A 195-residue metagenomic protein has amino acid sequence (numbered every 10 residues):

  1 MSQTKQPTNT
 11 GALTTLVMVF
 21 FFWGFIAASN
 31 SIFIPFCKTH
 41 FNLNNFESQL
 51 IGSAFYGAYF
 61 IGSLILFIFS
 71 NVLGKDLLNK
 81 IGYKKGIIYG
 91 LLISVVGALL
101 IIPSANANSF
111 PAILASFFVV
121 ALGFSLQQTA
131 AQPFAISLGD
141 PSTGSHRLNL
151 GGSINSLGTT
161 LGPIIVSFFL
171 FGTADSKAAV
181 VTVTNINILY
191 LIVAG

Functional and structural regions predicted by a protein language model:
K5-P35, F118: Pair of pore-lining "gating" transmembrane helices in MFS-fold secondary transporters
F21, S109-Q127: Hydrophobic core of transmembrane alpha-helices in multi-pass small-molecule transporters, especially MFS/SLC-type
L50-K75, L157: Central cavity-lining transmembrane alpha-helices of secondary-active solute carriers, predominantly the Major
I81-I87, I113: Primarily marks hydrophobic transmembrane alpha-helices of the MFS/SLC 12-helix fold
Y89, T182-G195: Symmetry-related core transmembrane helices of the 12-TM Major Facilitator Superfamily/SLC fold
Y89-A107: C-terminal ends and interior cores of transmembrane alpha-helices in multi-pass membrane transporters/permeases
L126-D140: Intracellular juxtamembrane helix-capping segments at the cytosolic ends of symmetry-related transmembrane helices
H146-F171: Glycine-rich segments within core transmembrane alpha-helices of 12-TM secondary carriers
